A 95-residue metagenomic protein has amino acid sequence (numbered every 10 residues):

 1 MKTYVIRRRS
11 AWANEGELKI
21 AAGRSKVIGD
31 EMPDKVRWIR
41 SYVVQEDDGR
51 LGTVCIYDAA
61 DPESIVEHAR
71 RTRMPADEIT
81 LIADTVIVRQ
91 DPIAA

Functional and structural regions predicted by a protein language model:
M1-R40, V44-D47, P62-E63, E67 (+1 more regions): Short S/T/G/P-rich N-terminal loop/turn motif that feeds into the first structured element of a domain
R9, G52-T53, D77: A general secondary-structure boundary signal
V44-E46, T53-Y57: Amphipathic, hydrophobic secondary-structure cores in small proteins
D58-V88: An amphipathic, aromatic/His-enriched active-site/gating alpha helix that lines ligand/cofactor pockets
